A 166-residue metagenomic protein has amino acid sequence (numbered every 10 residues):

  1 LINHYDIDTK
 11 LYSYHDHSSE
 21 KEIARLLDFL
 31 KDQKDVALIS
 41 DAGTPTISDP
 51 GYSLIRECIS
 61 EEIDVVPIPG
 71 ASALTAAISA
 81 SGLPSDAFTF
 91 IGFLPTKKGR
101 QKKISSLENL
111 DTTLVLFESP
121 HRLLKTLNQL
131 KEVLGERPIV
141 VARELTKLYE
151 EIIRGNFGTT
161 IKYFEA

Functional and structural regions predicted by a protein language model:
L1-V66: Class I S-adenosyl-L-methionine
Y5-T9, D28-L30, I55-E57, S81-D86 (+2 more regions): Short, hinge-like loop/turn segments at secondary-structure boundaries
D8-H15, V65, D86-G92, E136-A142: Short hydrophobic/aromatic-enriched beta-strand-loop microsegments
S13-E20, A71, I91-T96, E144-T146: Short, acidic/turn-prone active-site loops that include or flank metal/cofactor- and phosphate-binding residues
A24, D49, A77-S79, Q101-K102 (+2 more regions): Short, well-ordered secondary-structure micro-motifs
K34-D35, T113, F117-A166: A contiguous loop/helix-start segment that scaffolds small-molecule binding in enzyme catalytic cores
S40, V65-G70, L116, V141: General beta-strand structural signal in soluble alpha/beta enzymes
S53-L110: Class I SAM-dependent methyltransferase SAM-binding "motif I" and its flanking Rossmann-like core
